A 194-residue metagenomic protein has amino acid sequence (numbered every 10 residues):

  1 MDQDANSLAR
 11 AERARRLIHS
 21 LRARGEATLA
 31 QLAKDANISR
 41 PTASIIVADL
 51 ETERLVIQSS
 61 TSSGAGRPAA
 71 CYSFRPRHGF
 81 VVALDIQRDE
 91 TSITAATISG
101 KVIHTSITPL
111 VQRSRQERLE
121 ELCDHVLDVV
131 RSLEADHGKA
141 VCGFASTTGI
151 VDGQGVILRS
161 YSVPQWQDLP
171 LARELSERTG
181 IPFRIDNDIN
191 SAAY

Functional and structural regions predicted by a protein language model:
M1-D35: Extreme N-terminal segment that seeds HTH/winged-HTH DNA-binding domains in transcriptional regulators
L21, L32, A43-R54: Basic amphipathic alpha-helical segments that dock to polyanions
Q31, E51-G66: Beta-hairpin "wing" of winged helix-turn-helix
S39-P41: Short coil turns linking two alpha-helices in DNA-binding domains
L50, G100-I103, D152: Short, basic/glycine-rich phosphate-binding loops at helix/coil junctions that contact nucleotide phosphates
P68-T105: Gly/Thr-rich phosphate-binding beta-strand-loop-beta motif of the actin/hexokinase/Hsp70
S106-F144, G149-Y194: Glycine-rich phosphate-binding loop and adjoining helix at the ATP-binding site of ATP-dependent phosphoryl-transfer
